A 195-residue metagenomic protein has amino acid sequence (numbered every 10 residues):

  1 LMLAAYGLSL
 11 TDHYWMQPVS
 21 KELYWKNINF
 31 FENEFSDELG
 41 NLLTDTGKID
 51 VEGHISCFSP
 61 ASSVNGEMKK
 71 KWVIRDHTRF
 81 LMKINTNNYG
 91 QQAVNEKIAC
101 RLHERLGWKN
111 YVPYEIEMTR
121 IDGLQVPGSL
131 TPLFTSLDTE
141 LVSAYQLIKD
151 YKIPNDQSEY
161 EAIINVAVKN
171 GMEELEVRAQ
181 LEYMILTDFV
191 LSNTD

Functional and structural regions predicted by a protein language model:
L1-L186, V190-N193: Phosphate/dinucleotide-binding and metal-coordinating scaffold of catalytic cores in nucleotide-dependent enzymes
